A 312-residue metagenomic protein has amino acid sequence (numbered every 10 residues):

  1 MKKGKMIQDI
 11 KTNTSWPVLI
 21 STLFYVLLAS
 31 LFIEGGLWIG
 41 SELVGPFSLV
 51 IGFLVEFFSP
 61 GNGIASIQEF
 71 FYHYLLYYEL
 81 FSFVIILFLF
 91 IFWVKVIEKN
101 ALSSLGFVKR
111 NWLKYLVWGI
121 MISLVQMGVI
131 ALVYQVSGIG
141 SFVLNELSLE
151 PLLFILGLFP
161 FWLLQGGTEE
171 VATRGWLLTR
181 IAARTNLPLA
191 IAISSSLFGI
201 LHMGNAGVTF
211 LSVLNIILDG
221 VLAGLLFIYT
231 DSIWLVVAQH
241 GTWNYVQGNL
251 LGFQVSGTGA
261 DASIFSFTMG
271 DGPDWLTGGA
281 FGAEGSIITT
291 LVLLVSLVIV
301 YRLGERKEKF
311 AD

Functional and structural regions predicted by a protein language model:
T12, T168-I193, L225-S232: Membrane-interface helix/loop boundary segments of multi-pass membrane proteins
Y25-E42, F81, W118-Q126, I233-F253: Hydrophobic alpha-helical membrane-insertion segments
F32, G36-L75, E79, I97-T168 (+1 more regions): Juxtamembrane helix-loop-helix connectors linking adjacent transmembrane helices in multi-pass membrane enzymes
G35, S212-D274: Functionally important transmembrane alpha-helices
Q68-I85, P160-T168, P273-L294: Hydrophobic alpha-helical transmembrane segments
G140-N145, L201-F210: Membrane-interface helix caps and helix-loop-helix hairpins in membrane proteins
W162, N186-M203, I217: Small-polar-interrupted transmembrane alpha-helices in polytopic inner-membrane proteins
Y245-D312: C-terminal membrane module of polytopic membrane proteins
